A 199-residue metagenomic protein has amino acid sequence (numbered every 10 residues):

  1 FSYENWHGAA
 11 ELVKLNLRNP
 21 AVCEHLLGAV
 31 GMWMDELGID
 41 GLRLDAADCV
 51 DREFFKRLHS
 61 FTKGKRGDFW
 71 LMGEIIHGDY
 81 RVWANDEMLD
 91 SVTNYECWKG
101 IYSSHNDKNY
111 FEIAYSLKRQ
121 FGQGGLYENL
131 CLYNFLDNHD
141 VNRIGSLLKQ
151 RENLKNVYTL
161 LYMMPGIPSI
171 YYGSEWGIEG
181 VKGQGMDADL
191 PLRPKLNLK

Functional and structural regions predicted by a protein language model:
F1-M32, E36, L58-G64, R81-V82: Substrate-binding/active-site clefts of carbohydrate-active enzymes
G8-C23, D40-C49, W98-K108, D140-Q150 (+1 more regions): The substrate-binding groove and active-site-proximal loops of carbohydrate-active enzymes, especially glycoside
A29-G31, D35, D45-E128, L132 (+3 more regions): Active-site-proximal helices and loops of the catalytic beta/alpha 8
L37-G38, F135: Short loop/turn motifs at secondary-structure junctions
G38-G41, R66-F69, G166-S169: Loop/turn elements at helix/coil->beta-strand transitions in domains of secreted/extracellular proteins
R43, M72, F135, S169-Y172: A structural signal for short, well-ordered beta-strand segments and their strand-loop junctions that often border
L154-N156: Conserved interdomain hinge at the start of the Helicase C-terminal
Y158-L161, P165-E179: Substrate-binding cleft of secreted/luminal carbohydrate-active enzymes
